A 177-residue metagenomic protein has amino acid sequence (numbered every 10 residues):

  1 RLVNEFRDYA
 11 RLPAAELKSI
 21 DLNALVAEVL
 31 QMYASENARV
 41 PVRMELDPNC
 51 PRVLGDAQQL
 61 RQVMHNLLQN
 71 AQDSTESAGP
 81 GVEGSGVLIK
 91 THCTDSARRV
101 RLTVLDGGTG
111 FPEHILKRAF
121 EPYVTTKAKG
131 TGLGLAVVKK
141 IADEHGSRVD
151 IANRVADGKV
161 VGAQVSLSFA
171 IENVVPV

Functional and structural regions predicted by a protein language model:
L12-A15, R52-G55, T126: Conserved micro-motifs of the catalytic ATP-binding
E16-L30: A conserved beta-strand-to-alpha-helix junction within the catalytic ATP-binding
P41-P51: Conserved catalytic submotifs in the C-terminal HATPase_c
G84-L88, H92-L102: Short beta-strand-loop-beta element adjacent to the nucleotide/active-site pocket used for signaling
F111-P122: Short conserved segment of the HATPase_c
G134, V138: Short alpha-helical Gxxx[C/S/T] motif in the catalytic ATP-binding
